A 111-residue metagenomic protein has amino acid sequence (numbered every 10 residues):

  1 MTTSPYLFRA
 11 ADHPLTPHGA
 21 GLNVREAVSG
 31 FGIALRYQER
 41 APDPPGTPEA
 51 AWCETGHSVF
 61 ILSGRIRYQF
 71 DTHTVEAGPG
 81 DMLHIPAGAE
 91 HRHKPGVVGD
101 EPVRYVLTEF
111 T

Functional and structural regions predicted by a protein language model:
D12-A50, E109-F110: A short glycine-rich, His/Asp/Glu-containing loop-to-beta-strand
S29-F31, Q69-H73: Short strand-coil-strand connectors
Q38, H84, G99-T111: A short hydrophobic beta-strand segment most commonly corresponding to one strand of the jelly-roll/cupin
A51-Y68: Short, conserved beta-strand element in jelly-roll/cupin
D71-G88: Short acidic-glycine-tyrosine-enriched beta hairpin
H91: Glycine-rich nucleotide phosphate-binding loop and flanking beta-alpha elements of Rossmann-like dinucleotide-binding
P95-V97: Asparagine-centered strand-capping/turn motif at beta-strand->loop junctions
